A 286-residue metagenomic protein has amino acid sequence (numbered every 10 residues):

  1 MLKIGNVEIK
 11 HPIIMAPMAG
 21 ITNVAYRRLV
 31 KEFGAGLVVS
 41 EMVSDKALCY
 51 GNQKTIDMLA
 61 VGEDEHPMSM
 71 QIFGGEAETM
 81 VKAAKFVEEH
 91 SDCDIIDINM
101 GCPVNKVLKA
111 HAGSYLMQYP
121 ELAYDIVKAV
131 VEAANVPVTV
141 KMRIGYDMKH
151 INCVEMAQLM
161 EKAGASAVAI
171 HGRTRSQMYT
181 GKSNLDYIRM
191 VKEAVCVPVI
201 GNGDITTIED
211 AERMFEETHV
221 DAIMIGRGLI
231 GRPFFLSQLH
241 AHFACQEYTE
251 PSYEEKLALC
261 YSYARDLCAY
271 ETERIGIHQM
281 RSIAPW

Functional and structural regions predicted by a protein language model:
M1, I9, I13, A19 (+7 more regions): Alpha/beta catalytic cores of nucleotide-metabolism and tRNA/nucleoside-modifying enzymes
M1-K3, M18-D94: Glycine-rich, positively charged N-terminal anion/phosphate-binding segment
L2-I14, L48-P67, C102-A110, V130-T139 (+1 more regions): N-terminal small/glycine-rich loop or linker at the start of catalytic domains across soluble metabolic enzymes
I13-P17, V38-S40, M68-I72, I96 (+4 more regions): Hydrophobic faces of well-ordered beta-strands that scaffold small-molecule active sites in alpha/beta enzyme cores
M15-M18, M42, M68, M80 (+4 more regions): Methionine-biased hydrophobic packing positions in alpha-helices, especially within tandem helical repeat solenoids
M18, V43-D45, F73-G75, G101-P103 (+4 more regions): Active-site beta-loop-alpha junctions enriched in small/polar residues
E32, E78-A112, P120-V199, E212-R213 (+1 more regions): Alpha/beta enzyme core
N52, Y119-P120, N184, R232: Short, solvent-exposed helix-helix connector turns and helix-capping sites enriched in acidic/polar residues
